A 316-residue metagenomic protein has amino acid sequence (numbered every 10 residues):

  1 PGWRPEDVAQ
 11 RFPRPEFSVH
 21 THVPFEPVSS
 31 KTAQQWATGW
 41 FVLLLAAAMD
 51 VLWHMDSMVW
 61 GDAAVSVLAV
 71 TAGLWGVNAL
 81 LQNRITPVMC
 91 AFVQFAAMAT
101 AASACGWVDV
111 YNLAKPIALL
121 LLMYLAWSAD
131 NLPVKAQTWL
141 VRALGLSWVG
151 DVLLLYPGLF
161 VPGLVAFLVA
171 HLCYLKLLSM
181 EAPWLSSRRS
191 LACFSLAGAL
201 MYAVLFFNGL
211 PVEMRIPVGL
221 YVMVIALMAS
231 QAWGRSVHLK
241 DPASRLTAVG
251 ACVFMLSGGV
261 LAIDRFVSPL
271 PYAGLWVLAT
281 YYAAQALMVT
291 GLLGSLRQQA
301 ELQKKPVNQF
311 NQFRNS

Functional and structural regions predicted by a protein language model:
G2-Q10, P15: Extreme N-terminal basic, low-complexity initiation segments that serve as generic localization/processing leaders
Q10, H20-H22: Low-complexity, intrinsically disordered or signal/transmembrane-proximal segments
H22-S316: Polytopic alpha-helical membrane-helix bundles and their juxtamembrane interface segments in multi-pass membrane
